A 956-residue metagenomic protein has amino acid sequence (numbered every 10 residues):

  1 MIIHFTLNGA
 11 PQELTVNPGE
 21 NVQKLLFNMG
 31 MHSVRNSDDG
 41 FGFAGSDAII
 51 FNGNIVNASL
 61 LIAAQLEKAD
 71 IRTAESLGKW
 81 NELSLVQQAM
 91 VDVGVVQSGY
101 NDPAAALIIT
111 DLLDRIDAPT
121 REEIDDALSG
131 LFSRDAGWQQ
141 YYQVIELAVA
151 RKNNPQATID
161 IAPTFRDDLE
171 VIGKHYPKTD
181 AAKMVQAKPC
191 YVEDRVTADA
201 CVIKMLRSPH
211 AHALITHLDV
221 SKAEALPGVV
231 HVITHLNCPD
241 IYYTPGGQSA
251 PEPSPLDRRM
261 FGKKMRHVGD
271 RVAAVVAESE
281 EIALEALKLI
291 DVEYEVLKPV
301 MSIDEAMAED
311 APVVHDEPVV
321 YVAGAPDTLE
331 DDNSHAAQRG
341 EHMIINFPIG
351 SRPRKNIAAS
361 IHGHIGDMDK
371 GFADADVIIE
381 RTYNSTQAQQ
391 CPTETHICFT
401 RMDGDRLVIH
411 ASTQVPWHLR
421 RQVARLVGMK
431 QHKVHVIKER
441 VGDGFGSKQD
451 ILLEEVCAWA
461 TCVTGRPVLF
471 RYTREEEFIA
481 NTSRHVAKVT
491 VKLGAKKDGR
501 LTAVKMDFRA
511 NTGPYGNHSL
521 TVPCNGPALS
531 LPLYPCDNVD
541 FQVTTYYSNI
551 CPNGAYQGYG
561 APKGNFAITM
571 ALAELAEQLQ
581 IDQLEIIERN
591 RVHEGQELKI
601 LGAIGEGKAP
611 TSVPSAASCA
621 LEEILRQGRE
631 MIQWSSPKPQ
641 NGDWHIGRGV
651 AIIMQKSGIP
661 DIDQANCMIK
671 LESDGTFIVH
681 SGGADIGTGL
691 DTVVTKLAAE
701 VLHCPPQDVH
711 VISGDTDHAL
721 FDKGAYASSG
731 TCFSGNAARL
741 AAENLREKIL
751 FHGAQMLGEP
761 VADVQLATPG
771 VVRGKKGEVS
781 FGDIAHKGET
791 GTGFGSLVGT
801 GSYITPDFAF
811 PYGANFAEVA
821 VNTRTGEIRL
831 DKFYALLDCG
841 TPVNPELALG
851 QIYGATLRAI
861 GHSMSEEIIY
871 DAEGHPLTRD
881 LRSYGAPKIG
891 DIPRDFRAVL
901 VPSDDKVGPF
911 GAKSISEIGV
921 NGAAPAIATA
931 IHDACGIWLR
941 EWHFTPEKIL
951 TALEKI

Functional and structural regions predicted by a protein language model:
M1-A162, V171, Q390: Signature of N-terminal electron-transfer/Fe-S-associated modules in redox systems
G94, K174, D180-Q186, G247-P251 (+8 more regions): Glycine-rich loop/linker segments at domain edges
A105, L128-V192, Q627-G628, S635-P639 (+7 more regions): Intrinsic disorder at enzyme termini
V149-G340: Flexible, low-hydrophobicity surface segments
K183, K288-E295, P299-M301, Q414-W417 (+6 more regions): Extended active-site and interfacial segments that coordinate phosphate-rich ligands in large catalytic machineries
L236, G428-H435, V463-V468, K497 (+3 more regions): C-terminal catalytic domains of large/alpha subunits in multi-subunit enzymes
P318-V427, H593-T676, K696, I804 (+2 more regions): Helix-loop-helix junctions that connect adjacent transmembrane helices in secondary transporters/permeases, recognized
R421, E439-G465, L469-R471, L690-L697: Thiamine diphosphate
